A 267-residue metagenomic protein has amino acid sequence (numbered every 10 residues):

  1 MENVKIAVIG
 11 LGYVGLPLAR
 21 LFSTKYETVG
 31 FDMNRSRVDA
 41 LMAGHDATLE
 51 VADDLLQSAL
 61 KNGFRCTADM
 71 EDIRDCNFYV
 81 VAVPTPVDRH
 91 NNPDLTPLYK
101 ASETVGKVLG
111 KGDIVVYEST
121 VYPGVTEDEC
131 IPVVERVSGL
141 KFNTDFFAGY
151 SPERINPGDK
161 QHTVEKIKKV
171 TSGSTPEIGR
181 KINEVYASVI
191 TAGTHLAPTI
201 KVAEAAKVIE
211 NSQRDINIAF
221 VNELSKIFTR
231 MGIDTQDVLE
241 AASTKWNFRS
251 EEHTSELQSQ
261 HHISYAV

Functional and structural regions predicted by a protein language model:
M1-S255, S259, S264: Structural/interface elements that position substrates and couple domains in central-metabolism enzymes
